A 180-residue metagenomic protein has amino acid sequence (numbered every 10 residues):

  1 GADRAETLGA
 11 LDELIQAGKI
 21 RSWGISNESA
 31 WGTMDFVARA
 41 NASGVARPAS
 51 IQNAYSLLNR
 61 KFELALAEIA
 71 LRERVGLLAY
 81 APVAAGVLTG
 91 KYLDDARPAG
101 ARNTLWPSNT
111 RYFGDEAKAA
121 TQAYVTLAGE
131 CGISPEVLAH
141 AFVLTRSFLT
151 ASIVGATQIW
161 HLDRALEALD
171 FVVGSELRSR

Functional and structural regions predicted by a protein language model:
A2-S179: Beta/alpha (TIM)-barrel catalytic core signal, keyed to glycine-rich beta->alpha loops juxtaposed to Asp/Glu that bind
